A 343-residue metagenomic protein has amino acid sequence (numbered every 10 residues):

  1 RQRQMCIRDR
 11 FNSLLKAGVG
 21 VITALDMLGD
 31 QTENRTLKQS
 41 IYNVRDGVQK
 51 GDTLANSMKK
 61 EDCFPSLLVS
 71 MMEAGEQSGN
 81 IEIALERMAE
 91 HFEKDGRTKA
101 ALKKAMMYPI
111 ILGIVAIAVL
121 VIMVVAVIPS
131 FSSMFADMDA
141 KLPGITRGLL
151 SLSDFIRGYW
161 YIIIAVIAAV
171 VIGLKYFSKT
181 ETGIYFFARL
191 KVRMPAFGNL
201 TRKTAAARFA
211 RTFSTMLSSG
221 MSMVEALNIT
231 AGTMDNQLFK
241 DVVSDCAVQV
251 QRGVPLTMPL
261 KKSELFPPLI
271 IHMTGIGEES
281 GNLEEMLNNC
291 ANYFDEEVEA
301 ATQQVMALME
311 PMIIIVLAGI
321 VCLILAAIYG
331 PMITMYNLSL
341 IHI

Functional and structural regions predicted by a protein language model:
R3-I7, I343: Short, small-residue-biased leader/transition segments that mark boundaries at the very start of proteins
D9, L150, D154-R157, V192 (+1 more regions): Short hydrophobic helices that act as membrane-entry/anchoring signals
D9-A101, G198-L308: Glycine- and small-hydrophobic-enriched helix-loop-helix hairpins
A17, D30, G47, A74 (+7 more regions): Alpha-helical transmembrane segments
G18, M106, P195, G220 (+1 more regions): Conserved functional loop/turn residues at catalytic and ligand-binding sites
R97-Y176, E296-L340: Bilayer-spanning, highly hydrophobic alpha-helical transmembrane segments
A136-A140, G173-M194: Juxtamembrane helix-loop transition segments at the membrane interface in multi-pass membrane proteins
K141-R147, A188-K203: Membrane-cytosol interface motif
